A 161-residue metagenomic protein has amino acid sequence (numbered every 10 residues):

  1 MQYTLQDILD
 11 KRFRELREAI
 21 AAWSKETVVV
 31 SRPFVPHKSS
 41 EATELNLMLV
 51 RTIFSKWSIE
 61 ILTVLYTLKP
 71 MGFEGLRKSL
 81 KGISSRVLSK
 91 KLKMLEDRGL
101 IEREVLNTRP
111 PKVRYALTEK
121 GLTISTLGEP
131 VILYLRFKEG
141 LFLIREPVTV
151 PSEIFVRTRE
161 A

Functional and structural regions predicted by a protein language model:
M1-T52: N-terminal leader segment of winged-helix/HTH proteins
E18-P33, E44, E119-A161: Amphipathic alpha-helical dimerization/coiled-coil segments that flank or bridge DNA-binding/regulatory modules
P36-V87: N-terminal helix-turn-helix DNA-binding core of bacterial DNA-binding proteins
E74, K93, V113: Residues within the helices of the helix-turn-helix
R77, V105, G128: Short, flexible helix/strand-to-coil boundary loops that buttress conserved ligand/catalytic motifs in alpha/beta
L88, L92-R98: Basic amphipathic alpha-helical segments that dock to polyanions
E96-A116: Beta-hairpin "wing" of winged helix-turn-helix
